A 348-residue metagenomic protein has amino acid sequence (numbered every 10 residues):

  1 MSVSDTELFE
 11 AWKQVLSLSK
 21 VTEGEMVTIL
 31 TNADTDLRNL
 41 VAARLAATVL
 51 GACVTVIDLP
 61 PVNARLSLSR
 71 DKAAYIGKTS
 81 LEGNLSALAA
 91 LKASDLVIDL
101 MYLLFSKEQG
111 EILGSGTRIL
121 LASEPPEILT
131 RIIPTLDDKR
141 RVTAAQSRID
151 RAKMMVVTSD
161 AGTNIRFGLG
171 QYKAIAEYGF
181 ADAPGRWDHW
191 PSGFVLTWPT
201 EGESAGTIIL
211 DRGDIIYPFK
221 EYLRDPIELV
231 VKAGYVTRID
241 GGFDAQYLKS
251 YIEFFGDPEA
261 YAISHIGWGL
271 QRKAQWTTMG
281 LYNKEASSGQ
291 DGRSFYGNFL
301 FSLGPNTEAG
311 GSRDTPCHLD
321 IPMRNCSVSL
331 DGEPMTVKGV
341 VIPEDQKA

Functional and structural regions predicted by a protein language model:
M1-R224, K232, D257, S327-A348: Active-site bordering "gate/hinge" segments that shape substrate access to catalytic or cofactor-binding pockets
K173, Y235, R272, T307: Short loop/turn segments at secondary-structure transitions that flank enzyme active sites
A205, R224-P226, A233, A260-H265 (+3 more regions): Active-site lining segments that contact anionic ligands and/or coordinate catalytic metals
Y217-S250: Long, well-ordered mid-to-C-terminal structural blocks that present hydrophobic/aromatic surfaces
K220-E221, T277-G280, S312-D314: Short conserved micro-motifs at the rims of enzyme active sites and ligand-binding pockets
R238-L303: Dual-mode signal for accessory low-complexity, basic/Gly-rich regions
A286-K347: Internal helix-turn-beta structural module
